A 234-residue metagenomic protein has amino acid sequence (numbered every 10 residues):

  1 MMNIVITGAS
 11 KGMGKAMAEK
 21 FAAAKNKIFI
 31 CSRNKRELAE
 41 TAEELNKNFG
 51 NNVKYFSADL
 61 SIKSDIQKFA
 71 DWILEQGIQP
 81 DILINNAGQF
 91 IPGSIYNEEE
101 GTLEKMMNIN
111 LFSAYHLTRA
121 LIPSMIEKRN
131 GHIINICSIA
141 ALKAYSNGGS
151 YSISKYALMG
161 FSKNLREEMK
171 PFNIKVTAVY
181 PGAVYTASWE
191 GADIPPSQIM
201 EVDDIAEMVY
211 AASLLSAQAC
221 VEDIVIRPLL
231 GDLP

Functional and structural regions predicted by a protein language model:
S10-K11: Conserved glycine-rich cofactor-binding loop
N26-E40: Conserved glycine-rich Rossmann-like NAD(P)H-binding loop of the short-chain dehydrogenase/reductase
F56-K68, E100: The beta1-alpha1 cofactor-binding region of Rossmann-like NAD(H)/NADP(H)-dependent oxidoreductases
S94-I95, T102-E104: Substrate-binding pocket helix/loop in short-chain dehydrogenase/reductase
T118, S154: Active-site helix of classical SDR
S138: Residue(s) in the substrate-gating loop at a strand-loop-helix junction that position the organic substrate next
F172, A178, I194-P234: C-terminal helical subdomain
